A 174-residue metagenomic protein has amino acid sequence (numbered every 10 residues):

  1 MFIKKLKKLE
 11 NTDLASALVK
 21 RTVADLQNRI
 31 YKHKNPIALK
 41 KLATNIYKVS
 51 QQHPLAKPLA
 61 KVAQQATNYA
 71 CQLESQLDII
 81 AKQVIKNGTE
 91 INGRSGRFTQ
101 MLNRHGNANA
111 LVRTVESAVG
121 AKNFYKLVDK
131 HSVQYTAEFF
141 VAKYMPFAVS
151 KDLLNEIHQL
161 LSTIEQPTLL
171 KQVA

Functional and structural regions predicted by a protein language model:
M1-Q27, C71-I91: Short terminal alpha-helical segments
I3-L6, Y47-P54, Q76-I79, Q172-V173: Charge-centric, low-complexity intrinsically disordered segments used as regulatory activation/interaction regions
T12-V19, Q27-K41, S50-L59, T89-E90: Charged, low-complexity interaction regions
A24-D25, V49, S117-K122: A short structural micro-motif
P36-L39, Q52-Q65, Y69-G88: Contiguous, amphipathic alpha-helical segments that mediate oligomerization or scaffolding in large protein assemblies
K41-K48, R97-Q100, A110-E116, E138-K143: Short, hydrophobic/amphipathic alpha-helical patches that form generic packing surfaces within helical domains
V62-A63, T67-L73, I91, S117-V119 (+1 more regions): Amphipathic alpha-helical binding modules
V84-K130: Amphipathic alpha-helical packing elements
